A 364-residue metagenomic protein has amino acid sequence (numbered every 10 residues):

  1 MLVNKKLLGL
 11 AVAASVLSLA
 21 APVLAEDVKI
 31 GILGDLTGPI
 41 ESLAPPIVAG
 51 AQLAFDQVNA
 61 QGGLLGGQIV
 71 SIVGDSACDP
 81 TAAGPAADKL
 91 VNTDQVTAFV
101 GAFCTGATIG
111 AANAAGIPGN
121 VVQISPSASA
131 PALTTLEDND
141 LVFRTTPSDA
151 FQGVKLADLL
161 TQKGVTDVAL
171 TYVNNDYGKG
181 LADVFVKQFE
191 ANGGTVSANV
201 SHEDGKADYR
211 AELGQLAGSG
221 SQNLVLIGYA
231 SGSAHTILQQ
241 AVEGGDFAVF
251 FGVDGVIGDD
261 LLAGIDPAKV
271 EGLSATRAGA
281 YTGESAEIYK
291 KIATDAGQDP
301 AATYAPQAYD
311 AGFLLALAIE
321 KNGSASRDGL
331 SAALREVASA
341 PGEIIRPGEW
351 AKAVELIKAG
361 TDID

Functional and structural regions predicted by a protein language model:
M1-L2, L17: Long, low-complexity, tandem-repeat intrinsically disordered regions
L2-K6, L10-A11, A25-D364: Extracytosolic ligand-binding ectodomains
G9-L19: Bacterial N-terminal signal peptides
L19-A25: Sec/Tat signal peptide C-region and signal peptidase I cleavage site
